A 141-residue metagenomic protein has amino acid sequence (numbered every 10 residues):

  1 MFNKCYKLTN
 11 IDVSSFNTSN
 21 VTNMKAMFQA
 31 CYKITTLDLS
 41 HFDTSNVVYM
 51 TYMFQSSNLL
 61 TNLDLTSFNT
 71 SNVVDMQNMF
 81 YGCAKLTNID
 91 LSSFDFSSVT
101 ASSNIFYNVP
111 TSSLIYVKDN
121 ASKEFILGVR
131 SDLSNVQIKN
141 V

Functional and structural regions predicted by a protein language model:
M1-V141: Negatively charged
